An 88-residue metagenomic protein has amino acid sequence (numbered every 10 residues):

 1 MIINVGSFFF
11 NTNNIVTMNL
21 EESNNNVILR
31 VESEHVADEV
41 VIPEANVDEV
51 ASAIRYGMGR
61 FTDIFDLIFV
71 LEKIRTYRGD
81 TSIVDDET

Functional and structural regions predicted by a protein language model:
M1-T88: Eukaryotic intrinsically disordered, low-complexity regulatory linkers and tails enriched in Ser/Thr/Pro
